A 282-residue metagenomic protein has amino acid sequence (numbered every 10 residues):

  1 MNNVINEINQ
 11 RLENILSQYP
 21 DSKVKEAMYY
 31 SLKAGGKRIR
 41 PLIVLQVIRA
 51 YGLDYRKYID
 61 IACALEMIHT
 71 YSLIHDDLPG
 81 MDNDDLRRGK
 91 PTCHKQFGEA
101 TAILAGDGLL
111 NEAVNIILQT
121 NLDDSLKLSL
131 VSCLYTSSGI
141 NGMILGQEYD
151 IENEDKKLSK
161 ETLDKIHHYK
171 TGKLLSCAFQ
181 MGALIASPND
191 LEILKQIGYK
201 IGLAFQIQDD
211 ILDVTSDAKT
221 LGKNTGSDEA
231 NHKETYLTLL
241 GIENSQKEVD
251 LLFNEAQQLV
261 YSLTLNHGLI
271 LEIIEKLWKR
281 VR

Functional and structural regions predicted by a protein language model:
M1-L16: N-terminal amphipathic/basic leader segments beginning at the initiator methionine
Y19-V260, N266-W278: Mg2+-dependent prenyl diphosphate-binding active-site environment of isoprenoid biosynthetic enzymes
